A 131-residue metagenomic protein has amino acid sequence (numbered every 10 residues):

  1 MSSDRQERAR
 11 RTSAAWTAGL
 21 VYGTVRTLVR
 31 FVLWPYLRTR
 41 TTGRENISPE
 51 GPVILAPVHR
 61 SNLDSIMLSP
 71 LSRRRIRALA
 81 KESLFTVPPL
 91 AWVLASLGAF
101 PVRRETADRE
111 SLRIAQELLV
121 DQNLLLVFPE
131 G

Functional and structural regions predicted by a protein language model:
M1-R8: Soluble, non-transmembrane catalytic domains of enzymes that act on hydrophobic metabolites at membranes
R10-A14: Cytosolic juxtamembrane amphipathic/interface segments immediately preceding and feeding into a transmembrane helix
T17-Y22, R26, L33-G131: Soluble catalytic domains of membrane acyltransferases
